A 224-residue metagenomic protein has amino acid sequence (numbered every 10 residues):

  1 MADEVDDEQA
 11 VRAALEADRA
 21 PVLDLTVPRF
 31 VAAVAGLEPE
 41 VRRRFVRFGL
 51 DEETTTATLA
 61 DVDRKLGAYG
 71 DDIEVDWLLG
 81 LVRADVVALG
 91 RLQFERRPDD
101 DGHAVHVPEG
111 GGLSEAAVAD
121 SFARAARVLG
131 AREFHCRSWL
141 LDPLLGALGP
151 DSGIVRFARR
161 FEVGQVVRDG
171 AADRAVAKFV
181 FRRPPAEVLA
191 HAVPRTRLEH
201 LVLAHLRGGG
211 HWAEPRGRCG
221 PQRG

Functional and structural regions predicted by a protein language model:
M1-L113, G130-E133, A147-G224: Non-catalytic substrate-recognition and accessory regions of acyl/acetyltransferase enzymes
G110-V128: Conserved acetyl-CoA-binding loop-helix of GNAT-fold acetyltransferases
F134-L145: Conserved beta-strand-loop-alpha-helix junction that forms the acyl-donor binding cleft
